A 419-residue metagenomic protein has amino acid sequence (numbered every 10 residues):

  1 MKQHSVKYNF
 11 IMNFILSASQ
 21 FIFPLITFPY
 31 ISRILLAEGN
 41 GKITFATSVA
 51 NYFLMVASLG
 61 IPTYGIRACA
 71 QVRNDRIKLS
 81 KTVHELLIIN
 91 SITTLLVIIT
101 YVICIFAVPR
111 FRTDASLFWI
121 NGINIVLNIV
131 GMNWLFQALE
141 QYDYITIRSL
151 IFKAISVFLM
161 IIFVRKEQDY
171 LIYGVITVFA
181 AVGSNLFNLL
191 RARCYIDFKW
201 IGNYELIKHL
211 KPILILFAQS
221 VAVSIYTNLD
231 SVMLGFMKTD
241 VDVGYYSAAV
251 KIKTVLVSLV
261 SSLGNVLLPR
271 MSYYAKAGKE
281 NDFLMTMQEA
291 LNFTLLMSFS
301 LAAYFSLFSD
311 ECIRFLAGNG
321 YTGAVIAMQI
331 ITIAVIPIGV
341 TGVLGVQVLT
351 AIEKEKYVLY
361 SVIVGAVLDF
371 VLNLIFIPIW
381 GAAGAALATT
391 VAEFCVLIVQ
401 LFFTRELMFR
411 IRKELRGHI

Functional and structural regions predicted by a protein language model:
M1-K2, V6, D143-T146, Y170-T177 (+4 more regions): Interhelical loop/hinge segments that connect adjacent transmembrane helices in multipass membrane
S5-T63, I98, V157, L214-V241 (+2 more regions): Signature of the first transmembrane helix
Y8-Q20, A46, N51, M55-I105 (+1 more regions): Membrane-water interface segments that mark the loop-to-transmembrane alpha-helix transition
I22-G39, I162-V164, S224-V255, Y273-Y274 (+2 more regions): Helix-terminus/linker motif at the lipid-water interface of multi-pass membrane proteins
S32-N40, F106, F111-R112, L139-N185 (+3 more regions): Membrane-interface helix-loop junctions in multi-pass transport and translocation proteins
S58-N74, A249, K253-E280, L284-Q288 (+1 more regions): Helix-loop junctions and terminal segments of transmembrane helices in multi-pass membrane transport/translocation
C104-N121, S306-P337: Interfacial segments at transmembrane-helix termini and the short loops linking adjacent helices
A115, V126-R148, I333-S361: Membrane-interface junctions at transmembrane-helix termini in multi-pass inner-membrane proteins
